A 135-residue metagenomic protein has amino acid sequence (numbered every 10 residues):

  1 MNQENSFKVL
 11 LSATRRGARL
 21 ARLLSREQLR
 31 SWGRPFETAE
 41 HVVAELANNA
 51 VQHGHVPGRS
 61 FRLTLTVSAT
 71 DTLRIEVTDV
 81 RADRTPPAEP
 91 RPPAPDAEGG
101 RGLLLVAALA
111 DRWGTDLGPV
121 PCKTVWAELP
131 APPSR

Functional and structural regions predicted by a protein language model:
M1-K8, V51-R135: Conserved beta-strand-loop-beta-strand hairpin that lines the nucleotide-binding pocket of ATP/GTP-utilizing enzymes
E4, V9-L20: STAS-typified acidic loop motif
L10, T14, W32, P95-D96: Alpha-helix initiation/capping motif
R22-A44: Conserved short strand/loop->alpha-helix "switch" segment adjacent to the catalytic nucleotide/phosphoryl-transfer site
T38-V56: Histidine-centered phosphotransfer motif of kinases
